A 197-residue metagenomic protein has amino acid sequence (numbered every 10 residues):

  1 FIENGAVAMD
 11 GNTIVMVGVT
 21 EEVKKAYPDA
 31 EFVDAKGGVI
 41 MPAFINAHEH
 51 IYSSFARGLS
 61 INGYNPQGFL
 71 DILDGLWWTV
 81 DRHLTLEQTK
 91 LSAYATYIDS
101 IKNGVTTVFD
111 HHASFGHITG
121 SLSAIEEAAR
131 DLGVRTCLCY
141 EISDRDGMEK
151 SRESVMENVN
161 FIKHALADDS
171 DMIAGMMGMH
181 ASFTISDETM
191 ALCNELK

Functional and structural regions predicted by a protein language model:
F1-M41: Histidine-rich, glycine-flanked metal-binding segment
V7, N12, G37, H48 (+3 more regions): Divalent metal-coordination and catalytic microenvironments
T20, A113, E141-I142: Short, ordered loop/turn segments at secondary-structure junctions
E31-V33, I45, C137: Hydrophobic/aromatic beta-strand patches that form the interior of the parallel beta-sheet core in alpha/beta enzyme
P42-S54, H112: Histidine-centered catalytic micro-motifs
F55-T89, D146-G147: Active-site gating loops and adjacent loop-to-helix segments of metal-dependent hydrolytic enzymes
W78-G116: Hydrophobic alpha-helical hairpins/lids featuring a short glycine-rich hinge
H117-K197: Metal-coordinating catalytic core of metallo-dependent amide/deamination hydrolases
